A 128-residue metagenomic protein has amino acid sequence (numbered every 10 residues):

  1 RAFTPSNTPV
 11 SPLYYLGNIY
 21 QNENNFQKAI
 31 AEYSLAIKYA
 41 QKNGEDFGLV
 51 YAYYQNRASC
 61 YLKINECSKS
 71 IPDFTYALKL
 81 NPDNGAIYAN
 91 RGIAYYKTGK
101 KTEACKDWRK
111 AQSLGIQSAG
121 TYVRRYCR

Functional and structural regions predicted by a protein language model:
R1-R128: Alpha-helical tetratricopeptide repeat
